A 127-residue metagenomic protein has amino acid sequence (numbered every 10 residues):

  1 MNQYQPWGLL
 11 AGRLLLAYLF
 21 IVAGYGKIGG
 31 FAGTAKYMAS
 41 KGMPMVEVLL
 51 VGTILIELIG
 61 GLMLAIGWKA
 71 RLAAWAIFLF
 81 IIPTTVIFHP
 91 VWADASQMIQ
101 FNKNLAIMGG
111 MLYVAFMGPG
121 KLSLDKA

Functional and structural regions predicted by a protein language model:
M1-G29, A39, E47-L55, I59-A127: Extended, low-polarity transmembrane helix blocks
T34-M38: Cytosolic, membrane-interface loops and tails of multi-pass inner-membrane proteins
G42: Conserved functional loop/turn residues at catalytic and ligand-binding sites
